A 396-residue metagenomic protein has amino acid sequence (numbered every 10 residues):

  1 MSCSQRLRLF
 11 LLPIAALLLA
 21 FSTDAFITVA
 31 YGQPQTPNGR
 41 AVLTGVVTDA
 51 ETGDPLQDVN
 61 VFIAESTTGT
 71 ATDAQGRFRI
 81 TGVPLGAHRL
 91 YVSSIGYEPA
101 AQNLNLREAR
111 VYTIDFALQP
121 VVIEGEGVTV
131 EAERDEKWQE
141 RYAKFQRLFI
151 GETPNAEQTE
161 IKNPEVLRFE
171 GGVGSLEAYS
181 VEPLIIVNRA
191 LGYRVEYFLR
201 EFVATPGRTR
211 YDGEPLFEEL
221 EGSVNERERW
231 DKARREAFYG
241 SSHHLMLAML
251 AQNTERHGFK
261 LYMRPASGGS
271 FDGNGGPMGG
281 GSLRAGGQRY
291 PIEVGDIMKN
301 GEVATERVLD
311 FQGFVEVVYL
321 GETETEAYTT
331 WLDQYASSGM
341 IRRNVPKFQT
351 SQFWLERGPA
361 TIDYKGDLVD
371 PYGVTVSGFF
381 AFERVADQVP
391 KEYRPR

Functional and structural regions predicted by a protein language model:
L11-A25: Bacterial N-terminal signal peptides
I27-V42: Beta-strand-rich domain onsets/edges
A41-D49, G76-F78, F116, G127-V128: A short, amphipathic beta-strand motif
A41-L43, A50-E65: Short, ordered, surface-exposed loop/turn motifs in non-cytosolic proteins
I63, Y91-N103: A short, solvent-exposed loop/turn motif at the edges and junctions of modular extracellular/periplasmic domains
S66-R77: Short, acidic Ser/Thr/Gly-rich low-complexity loop/linker segments typical of extracellular and cell-surface proteins
T70, E98-I114: Structured interaction patches on ligand/partner-binding surfaces of diverse proteins
L118-R396: Surface-exposed, low-complexity/disordered segments and acidic/polar micro-motifs at processing/linker regions
